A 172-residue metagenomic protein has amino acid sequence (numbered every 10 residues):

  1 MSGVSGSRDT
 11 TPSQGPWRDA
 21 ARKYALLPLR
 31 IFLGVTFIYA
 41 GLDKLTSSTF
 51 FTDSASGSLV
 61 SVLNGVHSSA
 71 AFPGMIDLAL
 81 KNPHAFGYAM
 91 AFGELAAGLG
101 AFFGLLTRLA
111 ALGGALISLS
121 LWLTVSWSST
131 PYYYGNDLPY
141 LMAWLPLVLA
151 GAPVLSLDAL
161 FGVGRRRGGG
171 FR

Functional and structural regions predicted by a protein language model:
M1-S68, F72-A96, F103-R172: Extended, low-polarity transmembrane helix blocks
